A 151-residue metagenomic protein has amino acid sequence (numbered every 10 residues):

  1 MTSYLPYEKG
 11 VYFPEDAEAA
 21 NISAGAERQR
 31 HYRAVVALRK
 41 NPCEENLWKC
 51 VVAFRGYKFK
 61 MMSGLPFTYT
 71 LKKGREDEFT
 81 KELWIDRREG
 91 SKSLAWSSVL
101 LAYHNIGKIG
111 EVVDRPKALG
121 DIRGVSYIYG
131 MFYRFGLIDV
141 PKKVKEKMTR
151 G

Functional and structural regions predicted by a protein language model:
T2-R33: BZIP DNA-binding basic region
S3, G56-M61, D139-V140: Short secondary-structure junctions
L5-E15, M62, G110-A118: Short, charged amphipathic recognition helices of the HTH superfamily and cognate SANT/SANTA-like modules
A24-R28, V36-E44, K92-A95, D121: Intrinsic-disorder-associated interaction segments
A34-S91: Long, low-complexity, charged/polar intrinsically disordered regions in eukaryotic proteins
P42, E78, L94, S98 (+1 more regions): Short, well-structured alpha-helical interface segments that form or flank functional binding sites
T80-I109: Intrinsically disordered, low-complexity regulatory segments enriched in Ser/Thr/Pro and charged residues
I106-R150: Short, compact, well-ordered microdomains
